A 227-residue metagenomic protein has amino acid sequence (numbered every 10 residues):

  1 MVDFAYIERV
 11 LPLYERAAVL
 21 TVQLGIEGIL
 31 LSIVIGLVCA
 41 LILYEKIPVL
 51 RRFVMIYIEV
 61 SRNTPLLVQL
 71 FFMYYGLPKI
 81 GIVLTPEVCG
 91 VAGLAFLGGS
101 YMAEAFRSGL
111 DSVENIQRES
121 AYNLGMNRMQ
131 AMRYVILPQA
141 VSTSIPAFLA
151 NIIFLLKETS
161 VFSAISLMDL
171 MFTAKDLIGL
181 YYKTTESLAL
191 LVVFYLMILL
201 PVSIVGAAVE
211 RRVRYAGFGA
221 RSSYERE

Functional and structural regions predicted by a protein language model:
M1-E227: Transmembrane alpha-helices and adjacent helix-loop boundaries
